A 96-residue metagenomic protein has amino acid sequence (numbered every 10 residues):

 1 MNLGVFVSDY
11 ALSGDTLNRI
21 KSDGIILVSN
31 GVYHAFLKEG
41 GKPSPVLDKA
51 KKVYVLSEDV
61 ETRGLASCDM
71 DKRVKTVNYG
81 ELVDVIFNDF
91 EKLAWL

Functional and structural regions predicted by a protein language model:
M1, N18-K21, L47-K49, D84-F90: Flexible, charged surface loops at secondary-structure boundaries
M1, S22-V32, A66-D69: Short, basic, glycine/proline-bearing loop/turn elements
G4-I25, H34, K38-E39: Histidine-anchored nucleotide/phosphate-binding helix
F6-Y10, V28-N30, S57-E58, L96: Structural motif
D23-N30, K49-D59: Short internal beta-strands
V32-K49: N-terminal beta-loop-helix "entrance" segment that forms/cooperates in small-molecule cofactor or anionic ligand
K51-V74: Phosphate/nucleotide-donor binding subsite
C68-L96: C-terminal structural segments of small proteins and small subunits
